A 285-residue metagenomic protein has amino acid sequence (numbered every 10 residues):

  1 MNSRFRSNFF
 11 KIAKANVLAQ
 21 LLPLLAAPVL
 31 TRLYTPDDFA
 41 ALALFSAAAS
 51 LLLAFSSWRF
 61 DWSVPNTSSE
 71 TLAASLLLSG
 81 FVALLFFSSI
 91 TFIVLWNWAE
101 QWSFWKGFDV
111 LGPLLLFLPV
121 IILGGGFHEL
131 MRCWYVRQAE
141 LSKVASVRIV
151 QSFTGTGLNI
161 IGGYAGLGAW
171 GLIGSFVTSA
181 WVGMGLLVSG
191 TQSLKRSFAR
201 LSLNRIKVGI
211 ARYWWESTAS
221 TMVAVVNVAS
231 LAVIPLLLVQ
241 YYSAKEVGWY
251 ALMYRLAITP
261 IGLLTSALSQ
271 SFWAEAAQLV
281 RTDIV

Functional and structural regions predicted by a protein language model:
M1-N2, S142, S146, A169 (+3 more regions): Interhelical loop/hinge segments that connect adjacent transmembrane helices in multipass membrane
N2, R6, W62-L72, L123-V147 (+2 more regions): Membrane-interface junctions at transmembrane-helix termini in multi-pass inner-membrane proteins
S3, T31-F45, T67-S79, S89-P119 (+1 more regions): Membrane-interface helix-capping segments at transmembrane helix termini in multi-pass transporters
R4-W58, F87, F92-W96, I121 (+5 more regions): Signature of the first transmembrane helix
A43, G112-P119, A145-R196, L252-Y254: Hydrophobic alpha-helical transmembrane segments
S46-F55, L85, S89-N97, W105-W134 (+4 more regions): Alpha-helical transmembrane segments of multi-pass membrane proteins
A54-L72, R137, R196, M253 (+1 more regions): Helix-loop junctions and terminal segments of transmembrane helices in multi-pass membrane transport/translocation
D61-V64, L130-R137, L141, I161-A165 (+2 more regions): C-terminal transmembrane helix end/exit motif
